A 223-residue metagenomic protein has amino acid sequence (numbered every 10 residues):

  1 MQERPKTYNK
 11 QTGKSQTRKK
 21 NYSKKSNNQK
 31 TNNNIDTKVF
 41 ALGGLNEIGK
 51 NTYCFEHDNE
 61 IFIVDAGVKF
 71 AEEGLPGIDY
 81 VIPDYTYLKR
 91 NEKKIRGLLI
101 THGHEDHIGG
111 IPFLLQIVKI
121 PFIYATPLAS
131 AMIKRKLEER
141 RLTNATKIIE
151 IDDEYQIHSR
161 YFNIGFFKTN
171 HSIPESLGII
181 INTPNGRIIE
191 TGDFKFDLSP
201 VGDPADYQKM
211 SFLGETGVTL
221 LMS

Functional and structural regions predicted by a protein language model:
M1-T31: Intrinsically disordered, low-complexity RNA-associated tracts
K24-L99, H104-S223: His/Asp/Glu-rich metal-coordinating catalytic cores of metallo-dependent phosphodiesterases/hydrolases acting on
